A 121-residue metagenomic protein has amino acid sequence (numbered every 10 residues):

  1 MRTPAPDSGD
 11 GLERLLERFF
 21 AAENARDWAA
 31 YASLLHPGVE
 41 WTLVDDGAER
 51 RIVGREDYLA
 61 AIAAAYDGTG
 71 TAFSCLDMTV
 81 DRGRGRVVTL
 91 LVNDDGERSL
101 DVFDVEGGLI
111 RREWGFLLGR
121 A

Functional and structural regions predicted by a protein language model:
M1-S33, P37: Short, low-complexity N-terminal intrinsically disordered segments enriched in polar/charged residues
R2-S8, T42, L59-A121: A beta-strand edge to alpha-helix "cap/lid" segment located at domain peripheries
E13, E17, E56-A63: Generic alpha-helical structural signal
A25, A29, D57, R111: Short, flexible micro-motifs
E40-V53, A64: A short gly/proline-enriched turn/hairpin at secondary-structure junctions
